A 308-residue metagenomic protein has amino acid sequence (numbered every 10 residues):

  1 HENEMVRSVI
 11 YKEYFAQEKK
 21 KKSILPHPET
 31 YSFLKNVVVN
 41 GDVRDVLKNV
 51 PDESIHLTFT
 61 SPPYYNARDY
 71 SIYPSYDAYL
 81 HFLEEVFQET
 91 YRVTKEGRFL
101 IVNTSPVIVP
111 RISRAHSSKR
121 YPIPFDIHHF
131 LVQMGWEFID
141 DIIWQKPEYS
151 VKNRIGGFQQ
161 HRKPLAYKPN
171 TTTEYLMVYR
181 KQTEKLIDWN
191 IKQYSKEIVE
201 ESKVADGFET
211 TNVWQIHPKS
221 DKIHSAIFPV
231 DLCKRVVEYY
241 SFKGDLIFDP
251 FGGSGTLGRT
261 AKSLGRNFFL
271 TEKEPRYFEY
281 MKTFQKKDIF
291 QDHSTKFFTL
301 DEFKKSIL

Functional and structural regions predicted by a protein language model:
H1-E18, K22-Y280: Core catalytic lobe of class I
N40-D45, F297-I307: Conserved SAM/SAH-binding loop
W189-S195, D292-E302: Short, flexible loop/turn segments with low-complexity composition
L270-T271, F278-E279, T295-K296, K304-L308: Long, positively charged, glycine-interspersed low-complexity recognition regions
F278, K282-F290: C-terminal helical cap(s) of enzyme catalytic domains, especially alpha/beta-barrels
